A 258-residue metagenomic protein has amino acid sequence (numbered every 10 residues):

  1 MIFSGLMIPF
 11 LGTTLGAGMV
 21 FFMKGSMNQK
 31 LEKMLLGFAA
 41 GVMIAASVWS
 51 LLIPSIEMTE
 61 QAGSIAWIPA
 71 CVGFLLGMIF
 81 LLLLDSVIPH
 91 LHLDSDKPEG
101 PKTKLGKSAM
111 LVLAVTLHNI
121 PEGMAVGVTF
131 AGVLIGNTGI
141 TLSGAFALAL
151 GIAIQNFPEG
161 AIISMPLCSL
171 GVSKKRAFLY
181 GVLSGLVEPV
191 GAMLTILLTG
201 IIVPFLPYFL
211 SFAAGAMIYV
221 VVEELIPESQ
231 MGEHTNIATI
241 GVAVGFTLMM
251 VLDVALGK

Functional and structural regions predicted by a protein language model:
M1-K258: Intrinsically disordered, metal-sensing/regulatory segments
